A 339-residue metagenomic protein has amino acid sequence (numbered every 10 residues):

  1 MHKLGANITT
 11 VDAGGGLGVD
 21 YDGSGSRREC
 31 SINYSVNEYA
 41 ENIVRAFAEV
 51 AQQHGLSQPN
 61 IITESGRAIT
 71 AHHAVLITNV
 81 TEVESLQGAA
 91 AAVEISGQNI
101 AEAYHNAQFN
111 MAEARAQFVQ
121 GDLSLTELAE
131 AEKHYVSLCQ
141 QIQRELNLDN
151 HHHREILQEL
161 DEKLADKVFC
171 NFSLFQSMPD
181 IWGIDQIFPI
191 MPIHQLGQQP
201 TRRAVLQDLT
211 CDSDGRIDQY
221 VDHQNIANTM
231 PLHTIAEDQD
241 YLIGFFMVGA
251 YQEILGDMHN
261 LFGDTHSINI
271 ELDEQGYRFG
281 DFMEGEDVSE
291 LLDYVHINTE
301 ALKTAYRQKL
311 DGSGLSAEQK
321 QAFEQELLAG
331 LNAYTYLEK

Functional and structural regions predicted by a protein language model:
M1-N7, A48: Short amphipathic alpha-helices and their capping/turn segments at secondary-structure boundaries
G5-V11, N33-E41, P59, L164: Conserved structured core elements
V11-Y21, T63-A68: Glycine-rich beta-strand-to-loop/alpha-helix junction loops that act as flexible
D20-E38, T70-V83: Short glycine/threonine-rich loop-to-helix capping motif typified by GTGT followed within a few residues by an Asp-Pro
V36-Q52: Alpha-helix-loop-beta-strand connector modules within alpha/beta enzyme cores
A48-Q52, L56-K339: Charged (often Lys/Glu-rich) extended helix/loop segments that serve as interaction or gating elements
